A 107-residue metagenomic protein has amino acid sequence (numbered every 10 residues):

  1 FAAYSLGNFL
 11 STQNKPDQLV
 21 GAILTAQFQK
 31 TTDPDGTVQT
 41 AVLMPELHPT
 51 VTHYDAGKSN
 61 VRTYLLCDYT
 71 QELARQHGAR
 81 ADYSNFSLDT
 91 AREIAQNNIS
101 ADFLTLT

Functional and structural regions predicted by a protein language model:
F1-L24: Conserved beta-sheet core of the metallophosphoesterase superfamily
L19, I23-T107: A short C-terminal boundary segment appended to hydrolase-like catalytic domains
